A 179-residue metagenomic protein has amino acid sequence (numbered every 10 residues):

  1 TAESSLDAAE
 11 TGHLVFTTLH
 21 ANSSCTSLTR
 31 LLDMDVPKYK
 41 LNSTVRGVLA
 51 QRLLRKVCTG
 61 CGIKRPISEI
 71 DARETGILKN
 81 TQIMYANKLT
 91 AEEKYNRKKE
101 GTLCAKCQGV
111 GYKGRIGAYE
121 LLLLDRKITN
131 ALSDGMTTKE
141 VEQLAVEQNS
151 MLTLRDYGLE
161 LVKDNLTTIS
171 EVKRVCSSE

Functional and structural regions predicted by a protein language model:
T1-E179: Short, flexible helix-loop junctions that flank or precede catalytic/ligand sites
